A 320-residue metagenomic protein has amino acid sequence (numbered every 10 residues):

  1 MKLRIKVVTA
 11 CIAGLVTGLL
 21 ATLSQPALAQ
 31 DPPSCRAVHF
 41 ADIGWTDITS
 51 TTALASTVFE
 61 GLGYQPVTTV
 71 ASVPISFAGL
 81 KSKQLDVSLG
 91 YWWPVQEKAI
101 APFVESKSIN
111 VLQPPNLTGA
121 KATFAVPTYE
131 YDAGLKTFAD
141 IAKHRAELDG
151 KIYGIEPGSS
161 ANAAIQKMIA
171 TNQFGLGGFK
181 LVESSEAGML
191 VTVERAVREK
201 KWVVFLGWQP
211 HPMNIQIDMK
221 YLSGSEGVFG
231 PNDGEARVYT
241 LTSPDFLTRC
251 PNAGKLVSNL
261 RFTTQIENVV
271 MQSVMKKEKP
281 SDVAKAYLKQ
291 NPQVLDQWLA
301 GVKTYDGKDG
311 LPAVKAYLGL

Functional and structural regions predicted by a protein language model:
M1-A13: Bacterial N-terminal signal peptides that target proteins for export
L15-A27: C-terminal segment of classical bacterial N-terminal signal peptides
A27-H39, E60, K143-D149, W298 (+1 more regions): Immediate post-signal peptide segment of exported/extracytoplasmic ligand-binding proteins
P32-D47, Y64-T69, D149-Y153, V257: Short, well-ordered beta-strand elements
R36, T46-D47, A164-R198, V204 (+3 more regions): An extracytoplasmic/periplasmic, membrane-proximal ligand-sensing/linker region
F77, L85-G90, P157-E226: Ligand-binding pocket segment of bilobal, Venus flytrap-like solute-binding proteins
S108-P157: A conserved helix-loop-strand patch within extracytoplasmic ligand-binding domains of the periplasmic binding
K121-D132, E235-R249, Q272-S273: A bilobed periplasmic-binding-protein/Venus flytrap-type ligand-binding module shared by bacterial periplasmic
